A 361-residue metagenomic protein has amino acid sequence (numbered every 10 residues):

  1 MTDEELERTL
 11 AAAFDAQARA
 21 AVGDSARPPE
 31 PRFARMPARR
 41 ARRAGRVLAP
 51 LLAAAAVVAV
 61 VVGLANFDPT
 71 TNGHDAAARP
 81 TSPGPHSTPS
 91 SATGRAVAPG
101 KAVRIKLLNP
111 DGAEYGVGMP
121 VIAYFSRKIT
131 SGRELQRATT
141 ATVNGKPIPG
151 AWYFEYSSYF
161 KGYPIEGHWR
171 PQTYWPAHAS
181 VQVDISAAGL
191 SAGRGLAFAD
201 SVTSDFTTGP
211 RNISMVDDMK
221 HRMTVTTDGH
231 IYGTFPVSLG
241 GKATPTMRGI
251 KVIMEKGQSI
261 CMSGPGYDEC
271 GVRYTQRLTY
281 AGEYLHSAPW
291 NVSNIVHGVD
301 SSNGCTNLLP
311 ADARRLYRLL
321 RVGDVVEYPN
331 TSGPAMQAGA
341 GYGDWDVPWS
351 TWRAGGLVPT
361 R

Functional and structural regions predicted by a protein language model:
M1-P85: N-terminal export/targeting signals for secretion/compartment entry
Q17-A18, R46-A53, G84-P210: Acidic, low-complexity Ser/Thr/Gly/Pro-rich repeat segments typical of extracellular/periplasmic and surface-exposed
L64-D111, T140, S158-F160, M336-R361: N-terminal low-complexity, Pro/Thr-rich disordered segments that flank secretion/membrane-targeting signals
S82, T203-T227, P245: Low-complexity, Pro/Ser/Thr- and charge-rich linker/hinge segments at domain boundaries
V117, A177, M247-R248, V322: Short, flexible surface segments
R127-I129, P171-T173, I185-G189, P210 (+6 more regions): A mature extracytoplasmic/lumenal domain signature
P210, R248, G257-I260, G264-R361: Exported/periplasmic cell-wall-interacting domains
H230-K242, G249: Glycine-rich catalytic cores of cysteine/serine-nucleophile enzymes that process amide/ester linkages in cell-envelope
